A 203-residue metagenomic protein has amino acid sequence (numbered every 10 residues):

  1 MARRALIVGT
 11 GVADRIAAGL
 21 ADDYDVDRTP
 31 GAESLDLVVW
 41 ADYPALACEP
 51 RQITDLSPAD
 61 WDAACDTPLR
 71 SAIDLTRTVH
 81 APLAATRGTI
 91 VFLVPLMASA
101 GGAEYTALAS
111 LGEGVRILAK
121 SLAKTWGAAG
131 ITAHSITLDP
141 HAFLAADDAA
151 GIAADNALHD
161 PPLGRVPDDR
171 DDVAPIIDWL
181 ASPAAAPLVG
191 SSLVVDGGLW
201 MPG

Functional and structural regions predicted by a protein language model:
M1-T29: Canonical Rossmann dinucleotide-binding motif of NAD(H)/NADP(H)-dependent dehydrogenases/reductases, specifically
V8-G9, S34-E49, P68, T89-V94 (+1 more regions): Rossmann-fold scaffold of SDR-type NAD(P)-dependent oxidoreductases
Q52-D66, L75, A84-A128, T137-F143: Catalytic loop of short-chain dehydrogenase/reductase
S71-V79, L83, L118-A119, I176 (+1 more regions): Hydrophobic positions on the long internal alpha-helix of Rossmann-like NAD(P)-dependent oxidoreductase domains
G127-T132, L188-G190: Short, small/polar-rich loop/turn modules that mediate ligand/substrate recognition or access, typified
T132-A142, A181, V194-D196: Conserved SDR Rossmann-fold cofactor-binding beta-strand/turn motif
I152-D172: Catalytic Tyr-x(3-8)-Lys segment
D178, V189-G203: Short C-terminal tail/terminal secondary-structure segment of NAD(P)H-dependent dehydrogenase/reductase domains
